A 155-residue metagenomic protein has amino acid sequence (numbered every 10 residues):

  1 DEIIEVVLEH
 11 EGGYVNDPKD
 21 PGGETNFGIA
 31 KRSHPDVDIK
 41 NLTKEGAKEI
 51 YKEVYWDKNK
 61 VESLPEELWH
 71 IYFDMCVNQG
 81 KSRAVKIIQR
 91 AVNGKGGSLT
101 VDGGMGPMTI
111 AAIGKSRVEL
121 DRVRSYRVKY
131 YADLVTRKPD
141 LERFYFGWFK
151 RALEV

Functional and structural regions predicted by a protein language model:
D1-V155: Cell-wall polysaccharide-cleaving catalytic domain and substrate-binding groove, primarily in peptidoglycan/chitin
